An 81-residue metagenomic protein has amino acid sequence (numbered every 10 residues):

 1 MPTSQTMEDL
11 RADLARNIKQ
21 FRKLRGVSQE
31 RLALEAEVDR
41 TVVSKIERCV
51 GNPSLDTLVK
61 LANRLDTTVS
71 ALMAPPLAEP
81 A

Functional and structural regions predicted by a protein language model:
M1-D13: A detector for short, charged/polar N-terminal pre-domain segments
P2-T3, M73-A81: Short, charged recognition helix plus adjacent turn of helix-turn-helix-like nucleic-acid-binding domains
R16-E35: Short basic helix-loop element that most often maps to the first helix and adjoining turn of HTH DNA-binding modules
I18, L32-A33, V43-I46, L72: Conserved hydrophobic/aromatic packing and binding residues within compact polymer-binding modules
I18, Q29, R40, L55-L58: Helix-turn-helix DNA-binding elements, focusing on the entry/boundary residues of the two helices that contact DNA
E37-G51: Recognition helix of helix-turn-helix/homeodomain-like DNA-binding domains that insert into the DNA major groove
D56-A71: DNA major-groove recognition helix of helix-turn-helix/homeodomain DNA-binding modules
